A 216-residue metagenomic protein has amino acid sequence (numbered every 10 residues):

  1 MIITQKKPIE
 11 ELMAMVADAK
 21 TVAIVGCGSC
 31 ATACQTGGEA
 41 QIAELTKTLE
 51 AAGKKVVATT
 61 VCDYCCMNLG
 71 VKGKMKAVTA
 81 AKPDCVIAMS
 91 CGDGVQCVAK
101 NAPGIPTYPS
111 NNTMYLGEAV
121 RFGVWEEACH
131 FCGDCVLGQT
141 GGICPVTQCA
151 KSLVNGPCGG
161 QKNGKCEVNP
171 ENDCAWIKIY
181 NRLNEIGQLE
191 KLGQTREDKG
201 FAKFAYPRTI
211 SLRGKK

Functional and structural regions predicted by a protein language model:
M1-V61, G73-V86, K100-Q139, I143-K216: Iron-sulfur (Fe-S) cluster-binding modules
T60-N68: Short beta->alpha junction loops
A88-G92: N-terminal glycine-rich "phosphate-gripper" loop used for MgATP/nucleotide binding and carboxylate activation
G94-C97: Short, well-ordered alpha-helical microsegments
